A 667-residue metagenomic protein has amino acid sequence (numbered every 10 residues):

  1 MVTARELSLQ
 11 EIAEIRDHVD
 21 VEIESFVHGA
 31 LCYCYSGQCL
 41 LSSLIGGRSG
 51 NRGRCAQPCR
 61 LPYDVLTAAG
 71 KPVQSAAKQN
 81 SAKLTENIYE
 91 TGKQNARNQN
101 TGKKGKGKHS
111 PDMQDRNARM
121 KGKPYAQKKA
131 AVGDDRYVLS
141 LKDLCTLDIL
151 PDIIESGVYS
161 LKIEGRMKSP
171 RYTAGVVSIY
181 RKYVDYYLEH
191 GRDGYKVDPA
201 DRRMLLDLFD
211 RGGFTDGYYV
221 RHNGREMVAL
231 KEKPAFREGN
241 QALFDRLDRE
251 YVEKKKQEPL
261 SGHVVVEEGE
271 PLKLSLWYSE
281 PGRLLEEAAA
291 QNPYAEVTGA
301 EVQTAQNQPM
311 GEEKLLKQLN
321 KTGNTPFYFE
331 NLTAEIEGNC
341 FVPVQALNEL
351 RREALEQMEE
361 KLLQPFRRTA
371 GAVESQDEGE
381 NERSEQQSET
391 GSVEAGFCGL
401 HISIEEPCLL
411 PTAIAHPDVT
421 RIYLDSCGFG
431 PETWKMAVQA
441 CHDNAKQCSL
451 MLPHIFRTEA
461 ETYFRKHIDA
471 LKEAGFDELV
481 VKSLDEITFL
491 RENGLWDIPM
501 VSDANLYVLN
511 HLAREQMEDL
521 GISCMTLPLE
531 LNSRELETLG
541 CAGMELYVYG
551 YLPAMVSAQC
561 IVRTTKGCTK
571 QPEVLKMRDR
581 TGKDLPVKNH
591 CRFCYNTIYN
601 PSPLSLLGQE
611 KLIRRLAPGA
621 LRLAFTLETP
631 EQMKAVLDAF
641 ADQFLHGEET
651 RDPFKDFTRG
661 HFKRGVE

Functional and structural regions predicted by a protein language model:
V2-D503, V508-E667: Surface-exposed amphipathic alpha-helical tracts and adjacent flexible/coil segments at the periphery of soluble enzymes
